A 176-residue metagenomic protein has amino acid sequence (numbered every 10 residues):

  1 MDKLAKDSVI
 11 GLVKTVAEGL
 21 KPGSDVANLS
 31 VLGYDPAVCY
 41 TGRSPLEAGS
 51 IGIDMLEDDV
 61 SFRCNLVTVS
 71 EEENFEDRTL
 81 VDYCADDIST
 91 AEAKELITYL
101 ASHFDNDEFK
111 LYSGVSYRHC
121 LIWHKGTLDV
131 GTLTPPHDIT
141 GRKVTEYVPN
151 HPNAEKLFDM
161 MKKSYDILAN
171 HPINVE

Functional and structural regions predicted by a protein language model:
M1-N106: Active-site nucleophile/metal-coordination loop of metallo-enzymes that catalyze phosphate/sulfate and related
Y83-V175: Glycine-rich, mobile lid/loop segments that gate access to catalytic sites or pores
